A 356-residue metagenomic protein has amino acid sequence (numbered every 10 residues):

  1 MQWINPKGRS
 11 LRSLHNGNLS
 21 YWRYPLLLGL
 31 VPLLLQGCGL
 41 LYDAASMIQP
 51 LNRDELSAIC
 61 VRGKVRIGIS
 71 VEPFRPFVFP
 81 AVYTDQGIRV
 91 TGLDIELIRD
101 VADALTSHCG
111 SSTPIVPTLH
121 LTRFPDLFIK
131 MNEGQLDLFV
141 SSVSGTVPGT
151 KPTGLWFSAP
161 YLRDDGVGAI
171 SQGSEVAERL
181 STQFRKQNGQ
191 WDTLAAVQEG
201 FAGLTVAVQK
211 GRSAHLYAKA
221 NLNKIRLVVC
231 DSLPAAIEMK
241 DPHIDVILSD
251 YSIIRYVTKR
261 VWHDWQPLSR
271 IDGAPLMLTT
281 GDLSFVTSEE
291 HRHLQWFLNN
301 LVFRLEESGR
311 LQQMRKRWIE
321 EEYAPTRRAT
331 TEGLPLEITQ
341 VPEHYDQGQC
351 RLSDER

Functional and structural regions predicted by a protein language model:
P25-Q36: Bacterial N-terminal signal peptides
G39-L56, G92-D100, A104, S171-D192 (+3 more regions): Extended ligand-binding regions for polar small-molecule ligands
A45-V143: Extracytoplasmic small-molecule ligand-binding "clamshell" domains of the periplasmic binding protein/Venus flytrap
R66, V71-F74, I88-H108, S144 (+4 more regions): Bilobed "Venus flytrap"/periplasmic-binding protein-like clamshell domains and structurally analogous long
V71, P160-S171, E175-A177, Y251-V302 (+1 more regions): Periplasmic-binding protein-like
F77-E96, T330-R351: Short, solvent-exposed loop/beta-turn-alpha elements that line the ligand-binding surface or hinge of extracytoplasmic
V101, M131-N132, I237-P242, F285 (+1 more regions): Hydrophobic residues within well-ordered alpha-helices
G110-A195, H263, P267-L278, D346-G348: Acidic, polar ligand-binding/catalytic clefts
